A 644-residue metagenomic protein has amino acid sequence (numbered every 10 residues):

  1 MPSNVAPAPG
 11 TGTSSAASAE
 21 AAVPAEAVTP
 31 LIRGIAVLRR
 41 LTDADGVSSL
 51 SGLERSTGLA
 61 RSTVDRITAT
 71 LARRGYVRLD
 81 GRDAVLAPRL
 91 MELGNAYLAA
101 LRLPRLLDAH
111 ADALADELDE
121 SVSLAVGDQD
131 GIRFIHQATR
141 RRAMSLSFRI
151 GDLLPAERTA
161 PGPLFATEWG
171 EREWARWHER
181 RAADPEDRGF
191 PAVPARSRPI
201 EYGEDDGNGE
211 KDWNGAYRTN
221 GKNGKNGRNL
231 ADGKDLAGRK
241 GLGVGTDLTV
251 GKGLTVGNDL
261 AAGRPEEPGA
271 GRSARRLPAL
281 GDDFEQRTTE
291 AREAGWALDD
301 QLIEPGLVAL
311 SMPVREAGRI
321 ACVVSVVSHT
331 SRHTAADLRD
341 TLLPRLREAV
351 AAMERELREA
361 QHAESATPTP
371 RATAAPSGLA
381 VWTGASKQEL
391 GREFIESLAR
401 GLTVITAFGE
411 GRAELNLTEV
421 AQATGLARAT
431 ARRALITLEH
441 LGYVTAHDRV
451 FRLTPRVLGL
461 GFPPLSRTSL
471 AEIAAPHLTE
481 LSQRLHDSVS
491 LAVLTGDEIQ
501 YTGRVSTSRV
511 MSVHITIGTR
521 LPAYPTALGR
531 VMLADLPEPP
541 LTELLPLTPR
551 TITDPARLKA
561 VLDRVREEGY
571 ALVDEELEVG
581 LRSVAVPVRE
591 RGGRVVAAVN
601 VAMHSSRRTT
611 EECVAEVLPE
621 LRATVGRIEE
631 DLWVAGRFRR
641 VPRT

Functional and structural regions predicted by a protein language model:
M1-A25, R196-E266, H362-K387, V634-T644: Actinobacteria-biased recognition of intrinsically disordered, low-complexity terminal regions
P2-Y97, R355, W382-P464, G626 (+1 more regions): N-terminal helix-turn-helix
R40, T70, L106-E117, E168 (+10 more regions): Amphipathic alpha-helical regulatory segments at dimerization interfaces that relay allosteric signals between sensory
G94-R180, F190-P199, P463-L544: Amphipathic alpha-helical effector-binding/dimerization core of metabolite-sensing transcriptional regulators
M144-N220, D232-D235, G241, G245-D247 (+3 more regions): Short, solvent-exposed recognition segments
G281-L298, P305-G306, A321-L390, V599-T644: Juxtadomain coupling helices with adjacent low-complexity linkers
P305-P313, V579-P587: A short beta-strand signature within small-molecule sensing/ligand-binding domains used in signal transduction
R315-I320, R589-V595: Flexible loop/coil segments at beta-strand boundaries within sensory signal-transduction domains
